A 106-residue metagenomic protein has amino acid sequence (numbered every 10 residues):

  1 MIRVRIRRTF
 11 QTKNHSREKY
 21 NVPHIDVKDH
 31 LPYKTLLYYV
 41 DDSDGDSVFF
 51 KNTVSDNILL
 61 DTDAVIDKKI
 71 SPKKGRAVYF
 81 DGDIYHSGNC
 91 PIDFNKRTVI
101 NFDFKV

Functional and structural regions predicted by a protein language model:
M1-V106: Catalytic core of non-heme Fe(II) oxygenases with the double-stranded beta-helix
